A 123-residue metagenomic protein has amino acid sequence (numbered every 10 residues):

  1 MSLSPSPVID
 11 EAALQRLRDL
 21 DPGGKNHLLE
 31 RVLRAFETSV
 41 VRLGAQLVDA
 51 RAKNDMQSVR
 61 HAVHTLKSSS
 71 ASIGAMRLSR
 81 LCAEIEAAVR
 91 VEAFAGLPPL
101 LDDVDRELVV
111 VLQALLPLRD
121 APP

Functional and structural regions predicted by a protein language model:
M1-P123: Two-component system phosphorelay core
